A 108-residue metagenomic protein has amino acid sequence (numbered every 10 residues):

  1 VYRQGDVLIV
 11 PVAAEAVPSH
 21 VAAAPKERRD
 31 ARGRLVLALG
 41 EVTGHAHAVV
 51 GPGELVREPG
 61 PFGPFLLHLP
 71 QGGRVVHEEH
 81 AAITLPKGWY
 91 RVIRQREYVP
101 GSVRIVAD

Functional and structural regions predicted by a protein language model:
V1, V50-E78: Short acidic, Pro/Gly- and aromatic-enriched capping/linker segments at domain boundaries
A13-V42, Y90-V103: Short, surface-exposed, low-complexity cationic segments
R32-G33, L37-E54, P59: Domain-length accessory/inserted modules outside core catalytic folds
P70-G73, E78-E79, L85-E97, G101-S102: Tight coil/turn sites that cap or link beta-strands
I105-D108: Short hydrophobic/aromatic patches at helix-to-coil boundaries
